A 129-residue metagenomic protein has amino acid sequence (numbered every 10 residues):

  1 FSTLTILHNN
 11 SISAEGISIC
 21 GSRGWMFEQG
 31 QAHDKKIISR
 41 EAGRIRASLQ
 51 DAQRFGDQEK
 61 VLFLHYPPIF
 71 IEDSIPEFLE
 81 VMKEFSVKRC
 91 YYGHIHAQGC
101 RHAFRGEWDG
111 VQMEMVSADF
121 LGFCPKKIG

Functional and structural regions predicted by a protein language model:
F1-E77, V81: Conserved catalytic scaffold of divalent metal-dependent phosphoesterases
N9-N10, S22, H94, V116-A118: Fold-independent oxyanion-binding glycine-rich loops and adjacent beta-strand/coil segments at enzyme active sites
S13, K36, Q50, E80-F85 (+2 more regions): Binuclear metal-dependent phosphoesterase catalytic core
G16, G21-G24, G30, G43 (+7 more regions): Residue-identity detector for glycine
L62-I69, K88-C100: Histidine-centered catalytic micro-motifs
